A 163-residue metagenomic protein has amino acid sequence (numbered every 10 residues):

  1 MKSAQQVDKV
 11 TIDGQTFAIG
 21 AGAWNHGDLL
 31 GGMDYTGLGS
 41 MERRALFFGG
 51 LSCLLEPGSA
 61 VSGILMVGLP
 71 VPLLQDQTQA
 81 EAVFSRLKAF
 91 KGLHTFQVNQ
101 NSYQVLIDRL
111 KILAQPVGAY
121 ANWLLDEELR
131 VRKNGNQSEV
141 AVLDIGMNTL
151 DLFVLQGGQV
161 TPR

Functional and structural regions predicted by a protein language model:
M1, L150-V154: Short beta-strand scaffold segments in enzyme catalytic cores
M1-A141, Q159-R163: Nucleotide/phosphate-binding catalytic cleft detector across ATP-hydrolyzing and phosphate-transferring enzymes
G118, M147-N148: Short, glycine/acidic-enriched loop or turn micro-motifs at the edges of active sites
D144: Conserved catalytic-loop position in the HRD/HxD motif
